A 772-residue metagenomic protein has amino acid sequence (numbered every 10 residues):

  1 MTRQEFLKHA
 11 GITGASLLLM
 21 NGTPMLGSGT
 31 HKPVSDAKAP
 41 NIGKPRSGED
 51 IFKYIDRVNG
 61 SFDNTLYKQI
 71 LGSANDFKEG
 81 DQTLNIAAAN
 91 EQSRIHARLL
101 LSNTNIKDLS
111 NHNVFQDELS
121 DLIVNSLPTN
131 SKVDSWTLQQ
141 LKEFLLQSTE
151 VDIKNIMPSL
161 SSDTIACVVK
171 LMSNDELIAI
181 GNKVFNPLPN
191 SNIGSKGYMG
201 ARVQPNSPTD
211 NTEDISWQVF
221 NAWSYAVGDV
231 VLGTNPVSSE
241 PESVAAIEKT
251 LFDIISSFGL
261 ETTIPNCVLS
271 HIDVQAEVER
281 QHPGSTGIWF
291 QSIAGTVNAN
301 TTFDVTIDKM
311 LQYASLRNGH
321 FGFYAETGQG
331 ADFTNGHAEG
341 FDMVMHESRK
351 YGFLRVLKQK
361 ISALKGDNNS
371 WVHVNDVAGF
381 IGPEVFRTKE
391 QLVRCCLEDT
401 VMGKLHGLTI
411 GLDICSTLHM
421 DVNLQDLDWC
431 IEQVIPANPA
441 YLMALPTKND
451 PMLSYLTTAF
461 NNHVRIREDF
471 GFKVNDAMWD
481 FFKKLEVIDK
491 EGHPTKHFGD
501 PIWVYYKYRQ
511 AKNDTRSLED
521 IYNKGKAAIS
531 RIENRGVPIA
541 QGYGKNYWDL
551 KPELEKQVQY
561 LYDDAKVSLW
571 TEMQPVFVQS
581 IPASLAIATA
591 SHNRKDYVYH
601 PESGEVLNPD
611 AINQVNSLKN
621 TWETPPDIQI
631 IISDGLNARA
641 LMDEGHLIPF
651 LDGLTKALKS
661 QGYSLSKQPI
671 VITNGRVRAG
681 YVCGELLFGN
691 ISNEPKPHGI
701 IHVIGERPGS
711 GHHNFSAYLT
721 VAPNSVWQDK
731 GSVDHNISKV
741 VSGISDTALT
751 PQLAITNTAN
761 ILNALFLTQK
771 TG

Functional and structural regions predicted by a protein language model:
E5-S28: N-terminal export signals
P33-V184, K512-I529: Long, compositionally biased, glycine/small-hydrophobic-enriched stretches that function as flexible linkers, tethers
L177-I180, Y198-A201, Y543-W622: N-terminal low-complexity, intrinsically disordered segments
F185-S207, G328-G336, L412: N-terminal small/glycine-rich loop or linker at the start of catalytic domains across soluble metabolic enzymes
G200-D214, T417-N423: Active-site mouth loops of central-metabolism enzymes
A245-V268, Y313, V393, L397-H406: Alpha-helix-loop-beta-strand connector modules within alpha/beta enzyme cores
E279-R280, G284-I431, M443-L445: Catalytic alpha/beta core domains of metabolic enzymes, predominantly
A363, E706-G772: C-terminal functional extensions of proteins
